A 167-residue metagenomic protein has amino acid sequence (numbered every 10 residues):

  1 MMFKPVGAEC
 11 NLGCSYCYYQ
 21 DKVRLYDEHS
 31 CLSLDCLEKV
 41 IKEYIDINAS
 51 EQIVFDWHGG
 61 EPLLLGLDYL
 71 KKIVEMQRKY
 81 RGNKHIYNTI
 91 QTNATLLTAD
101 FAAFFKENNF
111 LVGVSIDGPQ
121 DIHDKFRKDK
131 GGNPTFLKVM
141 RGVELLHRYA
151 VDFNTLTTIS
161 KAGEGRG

Functional and structural regions predicted by a protein language model:
M2-D35: Canonical Radical SAM [4Fe-4S] cluster-binding loop centered on the CxxxCxxC motif and its immediate flanking residues
E38: N-terminal donor/sugar-recognition subdomains of glycan-related enzymes, prototypically the membrane-proximal stem
I41-D56, L65-G167: Radical SAM/AdoMet-radical enzyme domain recognition
G60-E61: Active-site neighborhood of divalent metal-dependent phosphoester/pyrophosphate hydrolases
